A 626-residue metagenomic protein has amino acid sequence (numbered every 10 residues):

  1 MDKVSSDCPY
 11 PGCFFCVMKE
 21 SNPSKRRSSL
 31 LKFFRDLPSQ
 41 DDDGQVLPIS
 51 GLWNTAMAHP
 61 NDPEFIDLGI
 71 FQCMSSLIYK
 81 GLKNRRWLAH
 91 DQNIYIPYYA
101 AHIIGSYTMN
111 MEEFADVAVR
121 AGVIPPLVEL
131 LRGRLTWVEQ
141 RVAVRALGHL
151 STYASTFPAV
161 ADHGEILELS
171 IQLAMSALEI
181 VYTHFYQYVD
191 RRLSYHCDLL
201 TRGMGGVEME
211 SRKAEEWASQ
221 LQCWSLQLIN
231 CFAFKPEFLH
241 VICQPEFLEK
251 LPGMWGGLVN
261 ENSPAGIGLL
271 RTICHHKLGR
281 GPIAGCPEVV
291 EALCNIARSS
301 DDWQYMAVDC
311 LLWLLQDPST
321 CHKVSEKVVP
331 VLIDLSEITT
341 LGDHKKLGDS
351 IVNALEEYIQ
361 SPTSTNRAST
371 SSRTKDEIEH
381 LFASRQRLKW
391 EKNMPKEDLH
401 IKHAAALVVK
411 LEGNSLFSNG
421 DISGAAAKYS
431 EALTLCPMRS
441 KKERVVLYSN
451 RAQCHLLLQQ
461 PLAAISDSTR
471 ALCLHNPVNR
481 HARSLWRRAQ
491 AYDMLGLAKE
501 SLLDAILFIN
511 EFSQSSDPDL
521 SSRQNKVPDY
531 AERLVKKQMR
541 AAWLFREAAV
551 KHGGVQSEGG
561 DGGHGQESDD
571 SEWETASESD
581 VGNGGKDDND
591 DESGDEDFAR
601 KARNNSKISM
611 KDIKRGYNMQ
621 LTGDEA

Functional and structural regions predicted by a protein language model:
K3-Y99, Y107-P125, T136-R141, L150-E168 (+6 more regions): Elongated alpha-helical scaffolds that mediate protein-protein interactions in large eukaryotic proteins, primarily
S39, S50-G51, A404-T434: Alpha-helical segment of the N-proximal tetratricopeptide repeat
Q45, P97, Q140, A218 (+7 more regions): Residues that mark the junctions of alpha-helical repeat units in TPR/alpha-solenoid scaffolds
L52-M57, L77, A100-M109, L127-L130 (+10 more regions): Hydrophobic residues within the alpha-helices of tandem HEAT/HEAT-like
V328-S336, D493-S516: TPR/TPR-like (Sel1-like) alpha-helical repeat modules
